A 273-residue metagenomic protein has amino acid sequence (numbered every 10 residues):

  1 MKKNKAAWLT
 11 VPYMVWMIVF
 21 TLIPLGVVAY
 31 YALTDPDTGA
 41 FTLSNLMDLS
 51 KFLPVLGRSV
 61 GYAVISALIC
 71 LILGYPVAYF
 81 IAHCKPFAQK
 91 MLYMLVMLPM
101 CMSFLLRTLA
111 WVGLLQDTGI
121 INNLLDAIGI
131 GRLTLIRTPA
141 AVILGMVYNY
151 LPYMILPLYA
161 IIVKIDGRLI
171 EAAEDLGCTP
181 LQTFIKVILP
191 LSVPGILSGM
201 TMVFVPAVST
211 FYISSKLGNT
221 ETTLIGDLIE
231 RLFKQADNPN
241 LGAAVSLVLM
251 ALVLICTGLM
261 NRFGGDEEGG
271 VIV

Functional and structural regions predicted by a protein language model:
M1-K3: Short, Lys/Arg-rich, polar N-terminal cytosolic tail immediately upstream of the first transmembrane signal-anchor
K5-P36, L49-V163, V187-F211, K216-G218 (+1 more regions): Membrane-water interface segments at the C-terminal ends of transmembrane alpha-helices in multi-pass inner-membrane
D35, G39, F211-P239, V273: Glycine-rich helix-loop "coupling/hinge" segments at transmembrane-helix boundaries in multipass transporters
F41-S50: A short amphipathic helical element positioned immediately N-terminal to and/or at the very start of a transmembrane
Y159-I170, P180: Membrane-helix/interface signature in polytopic inner-membrane proteins
A173: The alpha-helix within a helix-turn-helix
L176-G177, P190: Glycine/proline-centered hinge or cleavage motifs at structural transition points of membrane proteins
F263-V273: Short cytosolic juxtamembrane segments of multi-pass membrane proteins
